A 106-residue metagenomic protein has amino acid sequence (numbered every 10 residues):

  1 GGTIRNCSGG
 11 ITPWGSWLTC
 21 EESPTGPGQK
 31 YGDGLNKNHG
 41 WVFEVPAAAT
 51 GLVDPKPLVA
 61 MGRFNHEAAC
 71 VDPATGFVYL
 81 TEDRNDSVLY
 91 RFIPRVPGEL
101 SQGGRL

Functional and structural regions predicted by a protein language model:
G1-L106: Conserved small-residue
